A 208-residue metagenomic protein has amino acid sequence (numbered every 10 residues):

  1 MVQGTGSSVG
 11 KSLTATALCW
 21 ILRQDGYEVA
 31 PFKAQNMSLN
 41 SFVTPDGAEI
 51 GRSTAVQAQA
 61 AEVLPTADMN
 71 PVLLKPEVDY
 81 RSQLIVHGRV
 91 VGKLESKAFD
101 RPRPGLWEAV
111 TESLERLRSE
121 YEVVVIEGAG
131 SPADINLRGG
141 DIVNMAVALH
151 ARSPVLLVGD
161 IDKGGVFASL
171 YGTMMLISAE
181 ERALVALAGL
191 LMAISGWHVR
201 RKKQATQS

Functional and structural regions predicted by a protein language model:
M1-A188, S208: Flexible phosphate-sensing "switch/lid" loops adjacent to ATP/NTP-binding sites across phosphate-transfer
V110, V199-R200: Enriched - but not universal
G189-V199: A cross-kingdom C-terminal cell-surface attachment/processing module
R201-Q207: Cytoplasmic C-terminal tails of single-pass
